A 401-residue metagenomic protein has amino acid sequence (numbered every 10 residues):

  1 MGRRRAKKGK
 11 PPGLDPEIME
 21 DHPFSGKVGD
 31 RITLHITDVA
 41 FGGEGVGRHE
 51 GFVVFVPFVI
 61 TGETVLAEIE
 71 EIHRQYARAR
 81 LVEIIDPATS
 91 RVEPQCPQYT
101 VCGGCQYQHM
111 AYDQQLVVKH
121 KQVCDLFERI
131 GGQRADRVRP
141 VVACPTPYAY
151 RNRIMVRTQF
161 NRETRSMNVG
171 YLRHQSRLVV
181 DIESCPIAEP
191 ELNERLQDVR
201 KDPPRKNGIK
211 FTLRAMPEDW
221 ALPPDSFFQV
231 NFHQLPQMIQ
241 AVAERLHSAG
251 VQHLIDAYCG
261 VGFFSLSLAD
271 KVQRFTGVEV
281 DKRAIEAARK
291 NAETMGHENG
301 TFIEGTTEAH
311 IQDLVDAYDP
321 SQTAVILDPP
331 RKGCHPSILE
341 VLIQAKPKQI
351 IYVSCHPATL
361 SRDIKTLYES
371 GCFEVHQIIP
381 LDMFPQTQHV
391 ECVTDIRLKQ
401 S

Functional and structural regions predicted by a protein language model:
M1-P94, Q98: Terminal RNA-binding accessory module
G2-T33, F41, A188, D202-S401: Rossmann-like S-adenosyl-L-methionine
R31, T64, Y76-R78, A149-M155 (+4 more regions): Broad gene-expression machinery/nucleic-acid interaction feature
G45-E50, G170-H174, A288: Short, acidic/hydrophobic/Gly-rich beta-strand patch recurrent on exposed beta strands that often constitutes part
G47, G62, C105, H356 (+1 more regions): Residue-level signal for inorganic ion chemistry
I69-E71, T158-R162, L398: Short, low-complexity Ser/Thr-rich regulatory SLiMs
R80, R165, R289-A292: Peripheral terminal and linker regions in Fe-S/redox and tRNA-modifying enzymes
V82-P94, T100-R200: Extended interfacial segments that mediate partner engagement and assembly in macromolecular machines
